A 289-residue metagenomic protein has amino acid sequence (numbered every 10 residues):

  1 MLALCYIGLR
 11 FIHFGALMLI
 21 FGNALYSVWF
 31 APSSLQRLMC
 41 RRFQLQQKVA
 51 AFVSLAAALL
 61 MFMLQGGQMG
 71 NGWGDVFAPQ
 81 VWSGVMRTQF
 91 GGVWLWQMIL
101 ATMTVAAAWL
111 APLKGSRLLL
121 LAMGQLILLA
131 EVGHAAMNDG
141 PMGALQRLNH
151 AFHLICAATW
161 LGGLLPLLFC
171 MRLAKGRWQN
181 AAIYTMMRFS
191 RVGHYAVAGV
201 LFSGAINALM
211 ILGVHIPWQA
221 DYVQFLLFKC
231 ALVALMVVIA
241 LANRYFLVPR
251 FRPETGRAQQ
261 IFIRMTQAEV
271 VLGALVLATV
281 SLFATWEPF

Functional and structural regions predicted by a protein language model:
M1-F289: Polytopic transmembrane helical bundles with strong interfacial aromatic enrichment
